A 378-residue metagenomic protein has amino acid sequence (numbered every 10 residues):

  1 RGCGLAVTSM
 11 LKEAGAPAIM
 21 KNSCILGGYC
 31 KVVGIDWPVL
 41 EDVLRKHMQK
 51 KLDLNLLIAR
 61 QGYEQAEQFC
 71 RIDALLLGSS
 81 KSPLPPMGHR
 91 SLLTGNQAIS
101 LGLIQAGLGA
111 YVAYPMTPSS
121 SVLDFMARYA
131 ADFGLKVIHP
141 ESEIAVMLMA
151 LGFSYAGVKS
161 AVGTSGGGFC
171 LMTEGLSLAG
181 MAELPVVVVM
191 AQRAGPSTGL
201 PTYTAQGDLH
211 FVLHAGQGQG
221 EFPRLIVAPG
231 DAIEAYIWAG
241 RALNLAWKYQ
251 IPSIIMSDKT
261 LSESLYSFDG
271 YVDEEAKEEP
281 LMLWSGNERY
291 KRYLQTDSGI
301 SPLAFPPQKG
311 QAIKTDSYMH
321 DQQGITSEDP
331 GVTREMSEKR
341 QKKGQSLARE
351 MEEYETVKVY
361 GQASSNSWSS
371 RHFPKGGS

Functional and structural regions predicted by a protein language model:
R1-A106, A110: Active-site cofactor/cluster-binding pocket
G2-G4, V137, R224-I226, N366-S367: Conserved beta-strand scaffold positions in the cores of enzyme catalytic domains, especially in NTP/NDP-utilizing
L11, S197-T202, E263-Y266: Glycine-rich, charge-decorated loop segments at or immediately adjacent to ligand/cofactor-binding or catalytic sites
A18, K31-V33, P115-S120, I144 (+4 more regions): Gly/Ser/Thr-rich loops at beta-strand to alpha-helix junctions that form or flank small-molecule/cofactor-binding
G28, V32-W37, L44-N55, A59 (+17 more regions): Structural signal for hydrophobic packing residues in well-ordered secondary-structure cores of soluble enzyme domains
Q68-M87, L103-L108, A127-F133, V189-A191 (+4 more regions): Gly-rich Lys/Arg/Thr-decorated short loops/hinges at beta-loop-alpha junctions or inter-strand turns that position
P85, L92-N96, L101, W238 (+1 more regions): Flexible, low-complexity linker and terminal segments
A110, T117-H214, L225-A246: Thiamine diphosphate
